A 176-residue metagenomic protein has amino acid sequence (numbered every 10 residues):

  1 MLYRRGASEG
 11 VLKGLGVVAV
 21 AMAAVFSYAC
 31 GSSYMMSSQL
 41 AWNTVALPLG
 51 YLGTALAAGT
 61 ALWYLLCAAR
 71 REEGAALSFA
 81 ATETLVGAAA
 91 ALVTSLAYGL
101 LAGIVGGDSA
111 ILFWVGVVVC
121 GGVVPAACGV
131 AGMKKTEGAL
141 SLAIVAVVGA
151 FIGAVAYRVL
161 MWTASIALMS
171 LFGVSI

Functional and structural regions predicted by a protein language model:
L2-A143, G149-A154: Long, contiguous internal "core" modules enriched in hydrophobic/ aromatic residues
A156-I176: Juxtamembrane boundary at the C-terminal end of a transmembrane helix
